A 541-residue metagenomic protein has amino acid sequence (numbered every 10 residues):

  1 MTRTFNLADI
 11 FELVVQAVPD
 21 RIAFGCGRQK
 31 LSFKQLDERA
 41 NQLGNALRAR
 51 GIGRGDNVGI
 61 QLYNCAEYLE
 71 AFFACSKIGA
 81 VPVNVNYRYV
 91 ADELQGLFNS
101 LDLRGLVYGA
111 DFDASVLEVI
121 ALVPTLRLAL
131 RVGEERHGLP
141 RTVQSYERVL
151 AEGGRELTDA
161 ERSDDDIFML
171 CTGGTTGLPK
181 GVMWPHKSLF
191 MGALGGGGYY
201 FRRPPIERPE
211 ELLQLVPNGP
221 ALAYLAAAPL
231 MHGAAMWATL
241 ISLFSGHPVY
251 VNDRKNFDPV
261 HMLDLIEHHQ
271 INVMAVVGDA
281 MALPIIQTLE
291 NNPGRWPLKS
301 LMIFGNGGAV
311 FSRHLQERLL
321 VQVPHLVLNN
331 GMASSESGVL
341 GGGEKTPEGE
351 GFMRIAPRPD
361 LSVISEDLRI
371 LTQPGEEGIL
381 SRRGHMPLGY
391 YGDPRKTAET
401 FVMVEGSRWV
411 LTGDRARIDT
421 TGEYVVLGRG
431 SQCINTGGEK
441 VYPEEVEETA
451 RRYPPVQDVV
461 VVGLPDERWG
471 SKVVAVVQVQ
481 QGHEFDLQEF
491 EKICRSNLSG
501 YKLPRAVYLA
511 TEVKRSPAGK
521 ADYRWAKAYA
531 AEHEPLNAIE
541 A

Functional and structural regions predicted by a protein language model:
R3, D20-C65, L69-F73, V90-Q95: Conserved AMP-binding/adenylate-forming core of the ANL superfamily
S32-K34, I167-P204: Conserved AMP-binding A3 loop
A49-R50, K77-A151: Structural core segment of the AMP-binding/adenylate-forming
Y89-G96, Y108, A333, R383 (+6 more regions): AMP-binding/adenylate-forming catalytic core of the ANL superfamily
E147, F244-H247, I271-V276, I286-G351 (+2 more regions): Gly/Ser/Thr-rich phosphate-binding loop
G153-C171, G177-L178, Q214-A223: Conserved pre-ATP/AMP-binding loop-to-beta segment of ANL
G192-A227, M231-N272: Conserved AMP-binding/adenylation subdomain of ANL enzymes
A356, D367-F401, E439-V441: Conserved ATP/PPi-binding loop(s) of AMP-dependent carboxylate-activating enzymes
